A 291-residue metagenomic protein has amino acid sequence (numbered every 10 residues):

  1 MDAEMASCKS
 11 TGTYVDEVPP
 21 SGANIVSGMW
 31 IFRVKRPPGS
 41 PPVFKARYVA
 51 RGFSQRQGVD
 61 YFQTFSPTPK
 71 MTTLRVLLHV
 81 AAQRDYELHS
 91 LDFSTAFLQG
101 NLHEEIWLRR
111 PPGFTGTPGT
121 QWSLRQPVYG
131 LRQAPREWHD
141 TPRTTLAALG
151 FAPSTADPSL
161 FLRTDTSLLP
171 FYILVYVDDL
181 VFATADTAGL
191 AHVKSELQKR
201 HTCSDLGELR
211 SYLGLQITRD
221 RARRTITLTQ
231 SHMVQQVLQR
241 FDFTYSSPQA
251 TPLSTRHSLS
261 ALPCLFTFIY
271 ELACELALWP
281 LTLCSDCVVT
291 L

Functional and structural regions predicted by a protein language model:
M1-L291: Long, low-complexity, charge-biased intrinsically disordered regions
